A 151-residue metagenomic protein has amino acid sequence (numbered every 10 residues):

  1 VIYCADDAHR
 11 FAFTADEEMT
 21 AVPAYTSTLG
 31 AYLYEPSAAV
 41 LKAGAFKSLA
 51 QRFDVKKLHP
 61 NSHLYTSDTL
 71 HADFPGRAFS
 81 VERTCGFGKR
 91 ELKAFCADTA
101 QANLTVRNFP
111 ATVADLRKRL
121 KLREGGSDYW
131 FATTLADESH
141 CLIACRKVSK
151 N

Functional and structural regions predicted by a protein language model:
V1-N151: SAM-dependent transferase fold signal centered on methyltransferase-like domains, encompassing both Class I
